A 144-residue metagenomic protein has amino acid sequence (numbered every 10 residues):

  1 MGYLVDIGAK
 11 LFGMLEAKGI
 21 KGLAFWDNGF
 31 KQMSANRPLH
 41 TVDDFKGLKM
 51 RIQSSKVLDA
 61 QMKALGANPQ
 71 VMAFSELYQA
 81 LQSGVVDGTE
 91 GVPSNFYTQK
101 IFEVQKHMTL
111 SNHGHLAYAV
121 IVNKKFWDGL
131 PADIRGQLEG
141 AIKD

Functional and structural regions predicted by a protein language model:
M1, I7-D144: N-terminal secretory/targeting leader peptides
